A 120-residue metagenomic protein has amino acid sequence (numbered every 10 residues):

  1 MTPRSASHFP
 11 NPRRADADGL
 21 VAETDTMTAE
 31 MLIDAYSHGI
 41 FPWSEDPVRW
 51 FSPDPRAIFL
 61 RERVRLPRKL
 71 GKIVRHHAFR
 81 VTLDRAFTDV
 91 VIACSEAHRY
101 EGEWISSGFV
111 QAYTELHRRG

Functional and structural regions predicted by a protein language model:
M1-G120: N-acyltransferase acceptor-side catalytic subdomain
